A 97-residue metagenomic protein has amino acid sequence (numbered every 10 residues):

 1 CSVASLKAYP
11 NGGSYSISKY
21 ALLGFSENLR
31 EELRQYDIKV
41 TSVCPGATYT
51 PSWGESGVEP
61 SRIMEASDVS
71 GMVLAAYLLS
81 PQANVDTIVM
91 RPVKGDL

Functional and structural regions predicted by a protein language model:
S2: Residue(s) in the substrate-gating loop at a strand-loop-helix junction that position the organic substrate next
L6, L22, P45-A47: N-terminal, polar/charged subdomain of small-to-medium soluble alpha/beta proteins
K7, N28-I38: Active-site-adjacent segment of SDR/Rossmann-fold oxidoreductases
K7-G13: Active-site loop immediately N-terminal to the catalytic Tyr-X3-Lys motif of short-chain dehydrogenase/reductase
Y15, L23: Catalytic tyrosine of NAD(P)H-dependent dehydrogenase/reductases that use a Tyr as the general acid/base
S18: Active-site helix of classical SDR
I38, S42, A47-S56: Short beta-loop-alpha junction of Rossmann-like oxidoreductase domains
S42, V58-L97: C-terminal helical subdomain
